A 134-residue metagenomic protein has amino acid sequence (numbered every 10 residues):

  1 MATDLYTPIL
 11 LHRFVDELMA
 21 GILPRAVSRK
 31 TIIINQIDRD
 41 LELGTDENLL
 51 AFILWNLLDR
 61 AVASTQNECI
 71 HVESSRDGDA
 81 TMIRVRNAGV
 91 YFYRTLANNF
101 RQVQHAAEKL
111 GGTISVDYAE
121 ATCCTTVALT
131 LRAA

Functional and structural regions predicted by a protein language model:
M1-D4, E42-T45: Conserved micro-motifs of the catalytic ATP-binding
L5-M19: A conserved beta-strand-to-alpha-helix junction within the catalytic ATP-binding
I32-L41, D77-G78: Conserved catalytic submotifs in the C-terminal HATPase_c
W55-S64: Conserved polar catalytic motif of the HATPase_c/GHKL fold
C69-R86: Short beta-strand/loop element within the Bergerat-fold HATPase_c
T81-Q104: Glycine-rich/acidic phosphate-handling loop/turn and adjacent ATP-lid/helix of nucleotide-binding kinase/ATPase domains
A107-E108: Detector for a conserved hydrophobic position within an alpha-helical segment of the HATPase_c
